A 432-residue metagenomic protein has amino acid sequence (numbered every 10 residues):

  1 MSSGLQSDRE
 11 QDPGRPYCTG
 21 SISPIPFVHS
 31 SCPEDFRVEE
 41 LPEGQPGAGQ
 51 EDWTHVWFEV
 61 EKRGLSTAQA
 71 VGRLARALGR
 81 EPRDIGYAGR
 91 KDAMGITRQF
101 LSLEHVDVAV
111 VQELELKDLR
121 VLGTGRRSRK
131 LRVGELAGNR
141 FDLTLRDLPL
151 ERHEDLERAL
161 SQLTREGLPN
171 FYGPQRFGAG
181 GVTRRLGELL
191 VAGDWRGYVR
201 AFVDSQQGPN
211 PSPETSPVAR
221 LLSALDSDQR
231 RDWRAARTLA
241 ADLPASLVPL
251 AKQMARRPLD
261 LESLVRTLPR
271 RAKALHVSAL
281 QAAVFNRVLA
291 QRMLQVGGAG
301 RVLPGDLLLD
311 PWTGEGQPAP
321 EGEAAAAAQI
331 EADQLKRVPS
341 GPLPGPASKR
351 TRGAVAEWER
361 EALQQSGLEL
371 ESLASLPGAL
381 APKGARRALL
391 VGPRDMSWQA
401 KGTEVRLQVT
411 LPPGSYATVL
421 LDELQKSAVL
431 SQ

Functional and structural regions predicted by a protein language model:
S2-A48, H55, R63-A68, A77-E404 (+3 more regions): Extended, charged/glycine-rich binding lobes that contact polyanionic ligands
V71: Generic structural marker for isolated residues within well-ordered, non-membrane alpha-helices of soluble domains
S415-V419: Pseudouridine synthase
